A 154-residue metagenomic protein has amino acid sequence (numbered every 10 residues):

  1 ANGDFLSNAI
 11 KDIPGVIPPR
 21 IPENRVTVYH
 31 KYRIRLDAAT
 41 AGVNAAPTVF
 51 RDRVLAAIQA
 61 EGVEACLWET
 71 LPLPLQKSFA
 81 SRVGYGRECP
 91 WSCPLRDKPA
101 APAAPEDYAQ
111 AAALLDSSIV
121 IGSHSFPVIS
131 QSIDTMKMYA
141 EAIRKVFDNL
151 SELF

Functional and structural regions predicted by a protein language model:
A1-F154: PLP-dependent aminotransferase class I/II
